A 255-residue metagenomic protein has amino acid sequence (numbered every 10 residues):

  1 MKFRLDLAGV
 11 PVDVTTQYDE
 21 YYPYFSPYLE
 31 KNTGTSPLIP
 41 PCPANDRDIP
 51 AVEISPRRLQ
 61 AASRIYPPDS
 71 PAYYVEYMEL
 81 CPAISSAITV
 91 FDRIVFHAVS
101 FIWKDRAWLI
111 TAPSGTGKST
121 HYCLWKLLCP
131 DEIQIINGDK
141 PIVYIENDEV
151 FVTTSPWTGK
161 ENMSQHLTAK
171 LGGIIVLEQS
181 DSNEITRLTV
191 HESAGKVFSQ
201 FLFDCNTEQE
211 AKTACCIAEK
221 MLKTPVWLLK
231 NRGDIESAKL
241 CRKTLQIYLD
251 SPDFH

Functional and structural regions predicted by a protein language model:
M1-V75, I247-Y248, D253-H255: Long, basic/Gly/Ser/Thr-rich N-terminal segments that mediate initial subcellular attachment or targeting
A8-P11, Q17-Y24, H97-V99, W103-T111 (+1 more regions): Glycine-rich, often acidic-flanked micro-motifs that create phosphate/phosphodiester-binding or positioning elements
E30-K31, S85, T89, L127-P130: Short, intrinsically disordered, mixed-charge
I39-L59, I94, V150, T213-P225: A short, charged
P50-R106: Extreme N-terminal, non-catalytic leader segments that precede Walker-type/kinase nucleotide-binding cores
S114: Walker A/P-loop nucleotide-binding motif
K118: Conserved lysine of the Walker
H121-Y122: Post-Walker A alpha-helix
